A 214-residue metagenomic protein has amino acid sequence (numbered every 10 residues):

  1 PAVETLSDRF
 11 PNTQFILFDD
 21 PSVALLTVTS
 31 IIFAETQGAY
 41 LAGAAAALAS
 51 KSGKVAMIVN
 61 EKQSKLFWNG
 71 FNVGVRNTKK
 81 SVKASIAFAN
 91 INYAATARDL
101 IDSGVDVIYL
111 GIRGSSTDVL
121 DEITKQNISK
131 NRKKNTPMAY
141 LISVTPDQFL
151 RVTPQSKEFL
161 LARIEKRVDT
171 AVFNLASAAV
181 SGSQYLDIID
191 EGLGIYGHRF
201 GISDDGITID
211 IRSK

Functional and structural regions predicted by a protein language model:
P1-K214: A residue-level marker of the well-folded mature domains of exported/periplasmic proteins
